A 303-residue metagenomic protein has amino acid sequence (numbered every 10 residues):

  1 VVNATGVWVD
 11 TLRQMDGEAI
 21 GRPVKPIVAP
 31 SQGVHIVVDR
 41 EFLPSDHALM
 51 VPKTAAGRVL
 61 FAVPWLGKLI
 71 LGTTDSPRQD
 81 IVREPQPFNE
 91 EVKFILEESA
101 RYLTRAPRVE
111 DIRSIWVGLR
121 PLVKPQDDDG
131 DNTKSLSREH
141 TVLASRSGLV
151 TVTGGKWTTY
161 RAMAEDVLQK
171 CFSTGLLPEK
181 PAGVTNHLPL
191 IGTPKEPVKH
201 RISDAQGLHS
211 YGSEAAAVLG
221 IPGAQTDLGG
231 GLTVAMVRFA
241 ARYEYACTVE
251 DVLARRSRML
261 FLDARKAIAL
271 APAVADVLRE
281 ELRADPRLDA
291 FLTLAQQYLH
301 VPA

Functional and structural regions predicted by a protein language model:
T5-T11, G17-V24, V38-P44, P52-T54 (+2 more regions): C-terminal accessory subdomains/tails of enzymes that are appended
V24-H35: Acyl-CoA/ACP chain-elongation machinery
P30-Q32, A56, L136: Short, basic and Ser/Thr-rich N-terminal targeting/leader segments
A48: Rossmann-like NAD(P)H-binding beta-loop-alpha module
